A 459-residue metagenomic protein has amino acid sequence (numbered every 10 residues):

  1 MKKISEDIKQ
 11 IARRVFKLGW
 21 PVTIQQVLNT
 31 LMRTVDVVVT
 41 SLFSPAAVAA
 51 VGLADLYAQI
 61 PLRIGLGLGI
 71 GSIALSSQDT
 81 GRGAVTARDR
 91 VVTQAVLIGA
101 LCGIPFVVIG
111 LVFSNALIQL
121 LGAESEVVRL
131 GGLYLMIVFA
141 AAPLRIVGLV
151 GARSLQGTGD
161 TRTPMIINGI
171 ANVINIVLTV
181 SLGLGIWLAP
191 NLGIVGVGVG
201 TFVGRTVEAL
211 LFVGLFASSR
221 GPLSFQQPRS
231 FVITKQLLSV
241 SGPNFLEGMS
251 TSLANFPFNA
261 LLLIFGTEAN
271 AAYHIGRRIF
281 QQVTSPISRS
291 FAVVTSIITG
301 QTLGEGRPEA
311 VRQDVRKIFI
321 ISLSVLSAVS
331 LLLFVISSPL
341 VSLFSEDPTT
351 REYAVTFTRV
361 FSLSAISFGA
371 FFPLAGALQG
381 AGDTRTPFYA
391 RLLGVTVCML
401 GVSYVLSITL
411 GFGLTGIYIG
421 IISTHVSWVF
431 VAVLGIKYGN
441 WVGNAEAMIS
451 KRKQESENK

Functional and structural regions predicted by a protein language model:
M1-G19, S76-A141, N191-S241, T299-S364 (+1 more regions): Short alpha-helical transmembrane segments in multi-pass integral membrane proteins
K17-V37, I137, G148, T201-E208 (+3 more regions): Transmembrane helical elements of multi-pass membrane transporters/channels
T23, V27, I60, I64 (+22 more regions): Residue-level signature of the transmembrane alpha-helical core of multi-pass small-molecule transporters
L31-T34, L42-P45, D79-R82, G157-T158 (+5 more regions): Helix-loop interface residues and adjacent transmembrane-helix termini in multi-pass membrane transporters, primarily
V35, V39-Q59, S125-L130, I194-V195 (+4 more regions): Interfacial/gating helices of multi-pass transporter permease domains
V48-V108, R145-G157, P164, A272-V335 (+1 more regions): Small-residue-rich hydrophobic transmembrane alpha-helices
G99, R153-S181, V195, F202 (+5 more regions): Alpha-helical transmembrane segments of multi-pass membrane transporters/permeases
A123-Y134, V138, A142-I170: Cytoplasmic helix-loop-helix junction between adjacent transmembrane helices in 12-TM secondary transporters
